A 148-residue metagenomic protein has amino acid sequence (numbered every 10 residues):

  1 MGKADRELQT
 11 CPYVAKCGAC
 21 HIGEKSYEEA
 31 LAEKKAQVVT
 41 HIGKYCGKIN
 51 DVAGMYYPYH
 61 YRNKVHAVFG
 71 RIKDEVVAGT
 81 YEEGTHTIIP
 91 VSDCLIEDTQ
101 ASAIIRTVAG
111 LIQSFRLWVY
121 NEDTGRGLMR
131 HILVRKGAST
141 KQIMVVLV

Functional and structural regions predicted by a protein language model:
M1-V148: Accessory RNA-recognition modules of RNA-modification enzymes
